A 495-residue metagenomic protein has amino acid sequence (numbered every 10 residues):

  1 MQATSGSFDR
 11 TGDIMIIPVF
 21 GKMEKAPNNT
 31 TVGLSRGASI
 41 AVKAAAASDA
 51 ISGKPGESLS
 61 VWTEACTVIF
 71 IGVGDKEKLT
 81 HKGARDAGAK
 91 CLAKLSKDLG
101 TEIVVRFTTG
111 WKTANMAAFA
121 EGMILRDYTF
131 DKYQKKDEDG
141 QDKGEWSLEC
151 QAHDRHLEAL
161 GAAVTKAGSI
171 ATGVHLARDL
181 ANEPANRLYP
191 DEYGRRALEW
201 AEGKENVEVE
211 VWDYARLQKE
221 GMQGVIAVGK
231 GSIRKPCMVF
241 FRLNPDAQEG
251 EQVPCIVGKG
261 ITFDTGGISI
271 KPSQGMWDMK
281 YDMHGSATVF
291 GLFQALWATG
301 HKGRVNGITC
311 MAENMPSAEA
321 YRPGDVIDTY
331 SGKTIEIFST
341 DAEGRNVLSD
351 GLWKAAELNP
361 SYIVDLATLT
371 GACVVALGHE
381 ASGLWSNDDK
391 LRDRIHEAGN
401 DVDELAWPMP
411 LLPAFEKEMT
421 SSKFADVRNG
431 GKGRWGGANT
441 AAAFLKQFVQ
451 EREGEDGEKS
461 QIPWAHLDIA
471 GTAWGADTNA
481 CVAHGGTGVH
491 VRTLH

Functional and structural regions predicted by a protein language model:
M1-G260: Short amphipathic alpha-helical segment within the helicase RecA-like ATPase core that mediates nucleic-acid
Q2, G6, A45-A46, A50-I51 (+1 more regions): A generic structural signal for tightly packed, nonpolar segments enriched in small/aliphatic residues
